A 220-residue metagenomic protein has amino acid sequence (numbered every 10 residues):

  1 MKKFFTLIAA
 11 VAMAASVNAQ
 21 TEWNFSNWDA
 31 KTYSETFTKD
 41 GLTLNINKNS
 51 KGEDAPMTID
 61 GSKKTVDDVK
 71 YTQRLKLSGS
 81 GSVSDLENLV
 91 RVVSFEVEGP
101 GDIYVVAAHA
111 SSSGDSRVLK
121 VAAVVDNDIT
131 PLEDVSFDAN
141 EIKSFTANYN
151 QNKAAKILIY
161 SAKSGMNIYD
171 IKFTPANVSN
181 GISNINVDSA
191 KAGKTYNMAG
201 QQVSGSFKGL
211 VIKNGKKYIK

Functional and structural regions predicted by a protein language model:
M1-E22: Bacterial Sec-dependent N-terminal signal peptides
K2-K3, L210-K220: C-terminal tail/sorting-segment detector
T21-T65, S112-V178: Terminal, low-complexity interaction segments
K39, V125, M198, K213-N214: Structural motif
V66-D102, G114, I142-T146, G165-K172: Short beta-strands within extracellular/lumenal beta-sheet-rich domains
V93-F95, D102-H109, A154-A162: Extracellular beta-strand-rich recognition modules
V105, G200-V203: Extracellular/surface recognition and adhesion modules
T174-A199: Residue-level detector of functionally pivotal "anchor" positions at catalytic/ligand-binding pockets or at interdomain
